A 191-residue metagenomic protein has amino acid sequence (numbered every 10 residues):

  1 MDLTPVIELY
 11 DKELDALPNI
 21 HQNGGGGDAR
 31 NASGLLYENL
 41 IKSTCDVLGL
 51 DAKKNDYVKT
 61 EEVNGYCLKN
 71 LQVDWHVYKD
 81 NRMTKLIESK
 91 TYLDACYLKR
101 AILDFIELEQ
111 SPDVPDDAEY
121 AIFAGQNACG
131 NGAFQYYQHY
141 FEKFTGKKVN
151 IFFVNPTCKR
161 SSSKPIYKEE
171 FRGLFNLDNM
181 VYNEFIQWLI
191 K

Functional and structural regions predicted by a protein language model:
M1-K53, E61-Y66: Interdomain/boundary linker segments immediately adjacent to catalytic/signaling cores
A32, L36, L40, N70 (+2 more regions): Short, well-structured alpha-helical interface segments that form or flank functional binding sites
K53-D80: Active-site metal-binding core of divalent-cation-utilizing nuclease and nuclease-like domains
Y57, K90-D94, G125: An acidic- and aromatic-residue-enriched active-site/binding cleft used to recognize and process polar
W75-V77, N81-T91: Conserved catalytic cores of phosphodiester-cleaving nucleases, focusing on short active-site segments
Y92-D104, G130-A133: Active-site-adjacent loop/helix micro-motif of nuclease/hydrolase catalytic cores
E107-D117, F144-G146: Arginine/glycine-rich "motif VI" loop of SF2 helicases in the C-terminal RecA-like domain
E119-K191: Domain-level recognition of nuclease-like catalytic cores that cleave nucleotide substrates
